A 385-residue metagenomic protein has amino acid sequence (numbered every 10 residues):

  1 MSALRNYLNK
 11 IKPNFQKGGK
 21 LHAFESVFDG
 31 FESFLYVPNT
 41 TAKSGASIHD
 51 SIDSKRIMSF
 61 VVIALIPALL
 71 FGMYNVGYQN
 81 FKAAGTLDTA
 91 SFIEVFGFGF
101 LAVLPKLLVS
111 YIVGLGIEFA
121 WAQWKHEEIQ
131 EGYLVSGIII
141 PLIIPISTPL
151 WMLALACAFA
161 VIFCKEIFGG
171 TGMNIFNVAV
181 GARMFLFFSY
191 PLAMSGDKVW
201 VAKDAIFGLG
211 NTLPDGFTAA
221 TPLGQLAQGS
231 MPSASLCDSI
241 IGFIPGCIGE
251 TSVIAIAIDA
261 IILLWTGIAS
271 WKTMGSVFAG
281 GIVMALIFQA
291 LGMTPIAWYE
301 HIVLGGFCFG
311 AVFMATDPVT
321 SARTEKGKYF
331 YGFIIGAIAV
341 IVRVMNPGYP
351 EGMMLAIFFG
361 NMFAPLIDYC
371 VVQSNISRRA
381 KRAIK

Functional and structural regions predicted by a protein language model:
M1-L107, A383: N-terminal signal-anchor module of multipass membrane proteins
A42-I48, G114-K125, I162-G172, I258-T266 (+1 more regions): C-terminal ends of transmembrane helices
F96-S110, S147-A156, S239-V253, P295-F307: Structural signature of hydrophobic alpha-helical transmembrane segments
V113-E118, Y133-L142, C157-C164, I254-I262 (+3 more regions): Hydrophobic, membrane-inserted alpha-helices
E128-L209: Membrane-interface helix-loop-helix junctions at boundaries between adjacent transmembrane segments
A154, I175-V180, W298-G306, K328-F330 (+1 more regions): Loop-to-transmembrane alpha-helix initiation sites
G172-A257: Long hydrophobic alpha-helical segments that form multi-pass transmembrane helix bundles in integral membrane proteins
M274-E325: A beta-strand-loop signature enriched in Asp, Gly, Thr, and Trp that corresponds to the sialidase/neuraminidase Asp-box
